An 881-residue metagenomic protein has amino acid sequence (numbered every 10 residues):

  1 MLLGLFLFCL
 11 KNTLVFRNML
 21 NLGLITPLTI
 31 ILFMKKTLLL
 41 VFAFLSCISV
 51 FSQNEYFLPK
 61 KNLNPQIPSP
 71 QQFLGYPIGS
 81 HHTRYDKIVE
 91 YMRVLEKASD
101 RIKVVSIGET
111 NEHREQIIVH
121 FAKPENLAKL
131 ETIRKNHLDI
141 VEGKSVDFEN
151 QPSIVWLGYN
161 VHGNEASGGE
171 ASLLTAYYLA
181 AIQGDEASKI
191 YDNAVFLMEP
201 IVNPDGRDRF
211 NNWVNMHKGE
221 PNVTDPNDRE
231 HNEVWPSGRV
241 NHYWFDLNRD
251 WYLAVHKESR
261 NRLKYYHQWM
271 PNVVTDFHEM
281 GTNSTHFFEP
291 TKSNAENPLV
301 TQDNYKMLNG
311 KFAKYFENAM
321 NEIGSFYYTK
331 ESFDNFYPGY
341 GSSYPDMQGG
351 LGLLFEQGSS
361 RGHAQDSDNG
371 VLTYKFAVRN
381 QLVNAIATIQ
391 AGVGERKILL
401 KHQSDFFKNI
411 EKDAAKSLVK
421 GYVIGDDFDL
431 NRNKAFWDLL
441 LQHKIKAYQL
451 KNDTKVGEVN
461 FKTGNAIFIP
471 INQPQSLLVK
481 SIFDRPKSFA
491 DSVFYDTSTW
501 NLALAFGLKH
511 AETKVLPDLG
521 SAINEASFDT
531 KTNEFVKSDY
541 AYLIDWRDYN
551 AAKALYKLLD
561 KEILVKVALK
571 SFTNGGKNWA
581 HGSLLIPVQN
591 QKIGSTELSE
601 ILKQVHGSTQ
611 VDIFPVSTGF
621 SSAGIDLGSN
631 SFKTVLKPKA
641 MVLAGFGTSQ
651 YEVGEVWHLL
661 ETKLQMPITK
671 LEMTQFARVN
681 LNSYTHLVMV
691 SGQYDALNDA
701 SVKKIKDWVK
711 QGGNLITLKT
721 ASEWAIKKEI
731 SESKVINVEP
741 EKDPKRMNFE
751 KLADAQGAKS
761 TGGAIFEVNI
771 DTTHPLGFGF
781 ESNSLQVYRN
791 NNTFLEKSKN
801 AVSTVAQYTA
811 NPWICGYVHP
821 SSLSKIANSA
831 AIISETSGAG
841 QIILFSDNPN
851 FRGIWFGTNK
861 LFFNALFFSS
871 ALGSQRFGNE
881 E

Functional and structural regions predicted by a protein language model:
M1-Y56: Bacterial Sec-dependent N-terminal signal peptides
Q53-A166, E170-A181, D185-A194, R249 (+8 more regions): Intrinsic-disorder/low-complexity accessory segments
A176, N193-M216: Carboxylate/His-rich catalytic cores and anion/metal-binding grooves
P200-N203, V214, F277-S284, A721-S722: Short, solvent-exposed turn/loop segments enriched in Gly/Ser/Thr/Pro and often Arg
N211-H217, D334-Y340: Active-site-adjacent substrate-recognition loops and nearby beta-strands within hydrolase catalytic domains
N212-E233, Y252, H256-S259, Q268-P271 (+1 more regions): Active-site cavity-forming subdomains of large catalytic enzyme subunits
N227-F245: Aromatic- and acidic-residue-enriched carbohydrate-binding clefts of CAZyme catalytic domains
Y266-M280: Proline-aspartate-enriched helix->loop->beta-strand connector
